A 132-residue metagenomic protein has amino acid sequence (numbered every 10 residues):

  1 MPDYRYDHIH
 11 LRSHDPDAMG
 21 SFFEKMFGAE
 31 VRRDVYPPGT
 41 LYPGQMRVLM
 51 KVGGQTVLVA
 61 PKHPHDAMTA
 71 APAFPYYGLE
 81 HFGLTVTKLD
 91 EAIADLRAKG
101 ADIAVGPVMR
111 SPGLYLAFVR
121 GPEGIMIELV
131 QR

Functional and structural regions predicted by a protein language model:
M1-G20, L79-L84: N-terminal beta-strand motif that seeds the catalytic metal site of vicinal oxygen chelate
M1-P2, V35, I93-R132: Vicinal oxygen chelate
R5, G44, G78, G113: Exposed loop/turn and edge beta-strand positions of beta-sandwich/beta-sheet ligand-binding modules
H10-V57, A98: Core segments of cupin and vicinal oxygen chelate
A18, L89-I93: Short, conserved charged micro-motifs
R33-G39, H65-A70, V105: A short, acidic/glycine-rich surface segment
G53-V57, P64-D66, L89: Short, charged/polar surface micro-motifs in flexible loops or helix N-caps
V57, A67-M68, G124-I127: Short, charged/polar, Gly/Pro-enriched secondary-structure boundary elements
